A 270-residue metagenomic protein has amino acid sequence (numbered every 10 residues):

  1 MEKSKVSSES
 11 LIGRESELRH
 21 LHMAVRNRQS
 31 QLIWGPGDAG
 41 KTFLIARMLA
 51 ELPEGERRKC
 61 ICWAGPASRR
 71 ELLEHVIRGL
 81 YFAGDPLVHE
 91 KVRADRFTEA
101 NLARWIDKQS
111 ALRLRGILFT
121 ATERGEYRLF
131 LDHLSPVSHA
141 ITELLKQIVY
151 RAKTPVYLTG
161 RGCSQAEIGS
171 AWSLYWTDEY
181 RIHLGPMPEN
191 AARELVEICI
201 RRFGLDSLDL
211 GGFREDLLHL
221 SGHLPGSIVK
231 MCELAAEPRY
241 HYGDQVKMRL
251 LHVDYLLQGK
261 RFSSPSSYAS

Functional and structural regions predicted by a protein language model:
E2-K5, R69-T98: Conserved NTP-binding/hydrolysis module of P-loop NTPases
S8-L21: N-terminal pre-P-loop "Q-motif" helix
R28-A46: Walker A/P-loop nucleotide-binding motif
L32, L44, R128, G185 (+2 more regions): C-terminal alpha-helical "lid" subdomain
G35, F130-L174, D178: Sensor-1/coupling segment of RecA-like P-loop NTPase cores
L52-A67: Conserved catalytic segments around the Walker B and adjacent sensor/switch elements of P-loop NTPase domains
D85-L144, I148, L208-L220, S227-I228: Mid-core helix/loop region of P-loop NTP-binding domains shared across ATPases and GTPases
A171-I200: Conserved AAA+ ATPase core "coupling" helix
